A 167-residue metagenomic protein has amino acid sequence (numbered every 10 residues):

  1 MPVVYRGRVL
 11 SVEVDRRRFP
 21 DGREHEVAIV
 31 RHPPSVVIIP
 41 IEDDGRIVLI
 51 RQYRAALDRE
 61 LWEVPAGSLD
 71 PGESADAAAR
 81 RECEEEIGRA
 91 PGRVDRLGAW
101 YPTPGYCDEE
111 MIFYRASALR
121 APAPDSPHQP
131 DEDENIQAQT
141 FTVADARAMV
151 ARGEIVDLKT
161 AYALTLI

Functional and structural regions predicted by a protein language model:
M1-V37, D43: Acidic, metal-coordinating catalytic segment for phosphate/diphosphate chemistry, firing primarily on the Nudix
S11-D15, E60, E110-I112: Short beta-strand micro-motifs in enzyme catalytic cores
V12-V14, E26, I50, V64 (+1 more regions): Hydrophobic residues on conserved beta-strands that form the core of alpha/beta folds
V14, A28-I29, Q52, Y101 (+1 more regions): Short clusters of small/polar residues that mark proteolytic maturation junctions
H25, P34-V37, S68-L158: Unchanged
H32-E63: A glycine-rich, hydrophobic loop/mini-helix early in the fold
I41, R115-S117, I167: Short beta-strand-to-turn element immediately C-terminal to the catalytic PLP-Schiff-base lysine in fold type I
T160-I167: Short, amphipathic C-terminal "tail helix"
